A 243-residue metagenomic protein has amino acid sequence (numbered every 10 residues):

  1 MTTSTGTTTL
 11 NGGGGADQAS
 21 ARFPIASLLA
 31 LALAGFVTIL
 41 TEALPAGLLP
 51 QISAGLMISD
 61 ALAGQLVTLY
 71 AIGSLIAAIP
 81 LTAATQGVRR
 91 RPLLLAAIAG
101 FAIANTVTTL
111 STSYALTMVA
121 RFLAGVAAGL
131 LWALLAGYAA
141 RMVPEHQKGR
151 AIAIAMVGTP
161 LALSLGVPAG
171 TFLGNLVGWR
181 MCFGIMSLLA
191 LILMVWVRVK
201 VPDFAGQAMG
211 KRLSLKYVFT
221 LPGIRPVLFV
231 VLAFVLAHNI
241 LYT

Functional and structural regions predicted by a protein language model:
M1-A34, T38: Cytosolic juxtamembrane N-terminal segment immediately preceding the first transmembrane helix of multi-pass
G13-A21, V201-L228: Juxtamembrane intracellular "pre-TM" segments in multi-pass secondary transporters
S27-D60, A78, L241-T243: Extracytoplasmic
A43, A71-I79, L163-S164: Residue-level signature of mid-helix packing/kink "hotspots" within the transmembrane helices of 12-pass Major
I76-A115: Conserved MFS/SLC helix-loop-helix module at the cytosolic interface between two early adjacent transmembrane helices
Y114, A120-T159: Cytoplasmic helix-loop-helix junction between adjacent transmembrane helices in 12-TM secondary transporters
L116, P144-V199: Helix-loop-helix hairpin linking two adjacent transmembrane segments in secondary transporters
P226-T243: Extracytoplasmic gate region of multi-pass secondary transporters
